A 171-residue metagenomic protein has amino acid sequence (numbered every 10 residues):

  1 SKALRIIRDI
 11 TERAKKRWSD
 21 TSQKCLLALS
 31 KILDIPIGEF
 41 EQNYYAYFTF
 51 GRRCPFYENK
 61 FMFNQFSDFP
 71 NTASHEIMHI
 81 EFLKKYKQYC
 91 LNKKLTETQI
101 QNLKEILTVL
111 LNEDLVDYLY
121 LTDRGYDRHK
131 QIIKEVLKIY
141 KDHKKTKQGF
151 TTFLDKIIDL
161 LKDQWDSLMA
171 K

Functional and structural regions predicted by a protein language model:
S1-Y57, D114-L121: Auxiliary, metal-adjacent structural segments of Zn-dependent hydrolase domains
R17-W18, F48-R52, Q65-S67, M78 (+1 more regions): Short, flexible loop/turn elements at secondary-structure junctions
T21, P70, S74, K104: Hydrophobic (often cysteine-bearing) scaffold residues that line and stabilize catalytic clefts of nucleotide/cofactor
K24-I32, L107-L111, K156, L160: Amphipathic alpha-helical segments that form well-ordered structural scaffolds and often line/cohere around active
F56-A73: Short pre-active-site segment immediately N-terminal to the catalytic Zn-binding motif
N71-K87: Active-site recognition of the HExxH zinc-binding catalytic motif
Y86, N92-L137: Post-HExxH zinc-binding segment in Zn-dependent metallohydrolases
D117-K171: Long, well-structured alpha-helical subdomains associated with metal-dependent extracellular/ecto-lumenal hydrolases
